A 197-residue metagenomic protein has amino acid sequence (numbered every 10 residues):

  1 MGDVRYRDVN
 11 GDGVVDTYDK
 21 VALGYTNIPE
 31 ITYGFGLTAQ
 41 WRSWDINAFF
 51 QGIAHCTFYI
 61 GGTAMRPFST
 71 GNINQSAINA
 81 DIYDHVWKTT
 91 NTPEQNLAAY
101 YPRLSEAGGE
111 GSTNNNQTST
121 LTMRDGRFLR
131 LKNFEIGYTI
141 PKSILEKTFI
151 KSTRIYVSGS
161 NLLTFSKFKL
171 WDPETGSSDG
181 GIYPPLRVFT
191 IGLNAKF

Functional and structural regions predicted by a protein language model:
D8, D12, D16: Acidic carboxylate motifs that coordinate Ca2+ or other divalent cations, activating on Asp/Glu
I31, R42-W44, R127, F149-T153 (+1 more regions): Outer-envelope beta-barrel architecture signal
G34-G36, N133-G137, T190-G192: Membrane-embedded beta-strand positions in outer-membrane beta-barrel channels/transporters
W41-S43, G52-C56, N133, I140 (+2 more regions): Transmembrane beta-strands of outer-membrane beta-barrel pores
S43-N47, S143-I144: Repeated loop/turn-to-beta-strand initiation elements of outer-membrane beta-barrel proteins
A48, I155-V157, L193: Membrane-embedded beta-strand positions of outer-membrane beta-barrel proteins
H55-R154: Extracytoplasmic gating/loop element in the C-terminal half of outer-membrane beta-barrel translocons and assembly
T70, H85, T89-T92, L162-F197: C-terminal beta-signal and terminal closure region of outer-membrane beta-barrel proteins
